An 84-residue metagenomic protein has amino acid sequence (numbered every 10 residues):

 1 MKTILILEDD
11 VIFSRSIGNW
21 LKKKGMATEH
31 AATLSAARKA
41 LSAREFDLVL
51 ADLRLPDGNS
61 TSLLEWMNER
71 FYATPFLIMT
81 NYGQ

Functional and structural regions predicted by a protein language model:
L5, H30-L48, E69: Acidic, metal-coordinating helix/loop segments flanking the phosphotransfer/catalytic sites of two-component signaling
E8: Conserved acidic carboxylate
V11-A32: Two-component/phosphorelay signaling modules centered on CheY-like receiver
T33, N59-S62: Acidic catalytic/metal-coordinating carboxylates
K39, T61-A73: Short amphipathic alpha-helix used as the core "switch/output" element in two-component signaling
D52, T80: Active-site residues of response regulator receiver
L55: Receiver (REC) domain active-site loop signature in two-component systems and cognate sites in sensor histidine kinases
G83: Conserved phosphotransfer active-site motifs of two-component signaling proteins, especially the receiver
